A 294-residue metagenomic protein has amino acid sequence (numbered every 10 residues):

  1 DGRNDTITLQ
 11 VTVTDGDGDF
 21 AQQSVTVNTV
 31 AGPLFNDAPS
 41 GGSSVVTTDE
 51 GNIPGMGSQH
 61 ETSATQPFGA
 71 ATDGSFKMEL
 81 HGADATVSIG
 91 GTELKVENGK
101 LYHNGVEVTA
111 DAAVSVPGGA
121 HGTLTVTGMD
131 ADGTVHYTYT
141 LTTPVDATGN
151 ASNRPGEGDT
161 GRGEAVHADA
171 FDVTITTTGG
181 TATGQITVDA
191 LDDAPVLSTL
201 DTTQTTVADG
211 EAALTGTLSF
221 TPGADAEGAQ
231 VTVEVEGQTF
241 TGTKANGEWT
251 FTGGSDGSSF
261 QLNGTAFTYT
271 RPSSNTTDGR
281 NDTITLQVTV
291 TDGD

Functional and structural regions predicted by a protein language model:
D1-D294: Acidic/polar, solvent-exposed loop/turn segments
